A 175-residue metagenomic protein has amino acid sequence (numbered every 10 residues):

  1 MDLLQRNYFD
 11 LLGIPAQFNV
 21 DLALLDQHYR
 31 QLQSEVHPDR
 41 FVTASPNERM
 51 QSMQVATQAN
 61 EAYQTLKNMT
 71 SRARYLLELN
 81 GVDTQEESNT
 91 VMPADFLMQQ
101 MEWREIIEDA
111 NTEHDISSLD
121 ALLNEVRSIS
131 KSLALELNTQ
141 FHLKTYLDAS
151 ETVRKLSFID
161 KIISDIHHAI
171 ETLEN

Functional and structural regions predicted by a protein language model:
M1-N175: C-terminal accessory/regulatory regions appended to core domains
